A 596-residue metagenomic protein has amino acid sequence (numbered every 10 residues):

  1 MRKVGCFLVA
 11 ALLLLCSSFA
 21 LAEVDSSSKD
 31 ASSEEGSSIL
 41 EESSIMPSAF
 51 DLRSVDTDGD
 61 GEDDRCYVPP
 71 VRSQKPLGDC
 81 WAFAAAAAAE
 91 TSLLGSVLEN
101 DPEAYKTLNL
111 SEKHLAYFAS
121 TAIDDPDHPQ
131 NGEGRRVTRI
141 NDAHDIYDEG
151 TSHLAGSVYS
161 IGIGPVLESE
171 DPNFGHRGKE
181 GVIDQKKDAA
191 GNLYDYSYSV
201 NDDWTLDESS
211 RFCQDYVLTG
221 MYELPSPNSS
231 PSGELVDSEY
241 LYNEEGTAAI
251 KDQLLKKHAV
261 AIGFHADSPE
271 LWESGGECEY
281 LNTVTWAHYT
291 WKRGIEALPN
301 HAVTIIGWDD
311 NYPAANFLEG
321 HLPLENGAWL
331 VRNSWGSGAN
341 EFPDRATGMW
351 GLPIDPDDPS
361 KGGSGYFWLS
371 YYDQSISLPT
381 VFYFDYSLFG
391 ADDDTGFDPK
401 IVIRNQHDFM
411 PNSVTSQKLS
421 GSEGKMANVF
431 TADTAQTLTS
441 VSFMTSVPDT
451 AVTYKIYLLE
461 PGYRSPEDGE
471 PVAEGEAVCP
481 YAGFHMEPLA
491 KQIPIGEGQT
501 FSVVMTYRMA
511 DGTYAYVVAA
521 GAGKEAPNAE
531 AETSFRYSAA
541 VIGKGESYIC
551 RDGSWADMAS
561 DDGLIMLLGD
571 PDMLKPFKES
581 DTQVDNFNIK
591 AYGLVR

Functional and structural regions predicted by a protein language model:
M1-V4: Positively charged n-region of N-terminal signal peptides that target proteins for export
V9-S17: Bacterial N-terminal signal peptides
S17-S28: Sec-dependent signal peptide cleavage junction
S43-M46, F50-S54, A82-E90, H114-E325 (+5 more regions): Predominantly the structural core of cysteine protease catalytic domains
D64-L77, D142-D145: A short glycine/serine-rich beta->alpha loop
S73-L98: Alpha-helical support elements that line or immediately flank enzyme active sites and cofactor-binding pockets
D449-G543: Aromatic- and Gly/Pro-enriched, solvent-exposed loop/edge beta-strand patches characteristic of beta-rich domains
T506-R596: Short, surface-exposed beta-strand/loop patches at domain edges that form aromatic-rich interfacial subsites
